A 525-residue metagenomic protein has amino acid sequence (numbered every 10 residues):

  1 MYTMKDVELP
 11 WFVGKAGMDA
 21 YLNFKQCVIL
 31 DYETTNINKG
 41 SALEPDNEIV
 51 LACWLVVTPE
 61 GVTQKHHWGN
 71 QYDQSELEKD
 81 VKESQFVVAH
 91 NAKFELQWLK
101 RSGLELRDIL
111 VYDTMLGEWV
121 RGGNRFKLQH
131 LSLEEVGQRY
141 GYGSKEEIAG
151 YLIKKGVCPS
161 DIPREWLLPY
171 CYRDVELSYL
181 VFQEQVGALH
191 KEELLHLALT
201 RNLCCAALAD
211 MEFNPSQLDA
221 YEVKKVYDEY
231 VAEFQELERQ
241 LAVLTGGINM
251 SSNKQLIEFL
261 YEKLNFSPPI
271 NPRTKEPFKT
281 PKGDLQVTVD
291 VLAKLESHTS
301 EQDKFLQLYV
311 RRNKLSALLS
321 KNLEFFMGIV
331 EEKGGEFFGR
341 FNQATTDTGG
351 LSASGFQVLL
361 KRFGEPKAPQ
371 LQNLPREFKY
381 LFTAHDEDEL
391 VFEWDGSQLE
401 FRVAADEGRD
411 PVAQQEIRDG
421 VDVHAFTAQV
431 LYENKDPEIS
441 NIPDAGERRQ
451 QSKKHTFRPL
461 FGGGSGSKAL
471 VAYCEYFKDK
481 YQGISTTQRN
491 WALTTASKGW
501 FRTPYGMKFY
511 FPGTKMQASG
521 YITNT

Functional and structural regions predicted by a protein language model:
M1-G143, I153-T525: Conserved catalytic core of nucleotide polymerization and phosphodiester-bond processing enzymes
K145-I148: Core domains of carbohydrate- and sulfate-ester-processing enzymes
